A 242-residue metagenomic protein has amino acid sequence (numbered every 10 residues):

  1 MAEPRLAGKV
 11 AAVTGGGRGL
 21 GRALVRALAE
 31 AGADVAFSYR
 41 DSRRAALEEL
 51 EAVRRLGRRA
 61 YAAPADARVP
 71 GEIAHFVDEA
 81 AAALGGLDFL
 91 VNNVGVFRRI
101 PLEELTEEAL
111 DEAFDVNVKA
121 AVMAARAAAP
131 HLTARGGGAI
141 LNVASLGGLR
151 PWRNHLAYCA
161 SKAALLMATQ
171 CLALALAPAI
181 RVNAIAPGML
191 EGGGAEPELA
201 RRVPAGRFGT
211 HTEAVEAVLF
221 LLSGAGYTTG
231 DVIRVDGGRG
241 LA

Functional and structural regions predicted by a protein language model:
V10, G17-R18: Conserved glycine-rich cofactor-binding loop
L84, T210-V235, G240: C-terminal substrate-recognition "lid" of short-chain dehydrogenase/reductases
P101-L102, A109-F114, I140, L199: Substrate-binding pocket helix/loop in short-chain dehydrogenase/reductase
A125, S161, T169: Active-site helix of classical SDR
P130, A173-P178: Alpha-helical segment proximal to the catalytic Tyr-Lys
S145: Residue(s) in the substrate-gating loop at a strand-loop-helix junction that position the organic substrate next
A177-R181, T228-G230: Short, small/polar-rich loop/turn modules that mediate ligand/substrate recognition or access, typified
